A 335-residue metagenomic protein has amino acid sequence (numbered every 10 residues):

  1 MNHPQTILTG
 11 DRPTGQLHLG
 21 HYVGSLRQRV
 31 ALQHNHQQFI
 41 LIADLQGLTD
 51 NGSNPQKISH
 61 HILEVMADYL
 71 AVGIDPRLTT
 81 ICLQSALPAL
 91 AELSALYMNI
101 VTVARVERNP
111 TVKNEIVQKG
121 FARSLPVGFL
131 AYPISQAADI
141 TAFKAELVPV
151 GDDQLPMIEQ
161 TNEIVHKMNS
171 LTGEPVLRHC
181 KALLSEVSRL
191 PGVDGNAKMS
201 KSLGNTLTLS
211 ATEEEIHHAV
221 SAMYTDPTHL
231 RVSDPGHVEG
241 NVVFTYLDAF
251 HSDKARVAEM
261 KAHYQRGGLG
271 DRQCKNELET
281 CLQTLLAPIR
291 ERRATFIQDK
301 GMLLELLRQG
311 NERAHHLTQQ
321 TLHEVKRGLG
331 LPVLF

Functional and structural regions predicted by a protein language model:
N2-A138, A294: N-terminal Rossmann-like or analogous alpha/beta NTP/dinucleotide-binding catalytic cores that position adenine
S53-P55, V148-G151, P175: Short, polar/flexible loop-turn hinges at active-site or ligand-entry regions and domain interfaces
M66, G73, V101-R105, A145 (+2 more regions): A generic secondary-structure signal for well-formed alpha-helical elements
V103-E107, A142-P149, H251-M260, R290: Short helix-capping/linker segments at secondary-structure and domain boundaries
P110-N114, K119-M168, P191-D194: Internal, conserved structured core segments that host functional sites
P156, N162-F335: Conserved nucleotide- and phosphate/pyrophosphate-binding catalytic cores in adenylate/nucleotidyl-handling enzymes
